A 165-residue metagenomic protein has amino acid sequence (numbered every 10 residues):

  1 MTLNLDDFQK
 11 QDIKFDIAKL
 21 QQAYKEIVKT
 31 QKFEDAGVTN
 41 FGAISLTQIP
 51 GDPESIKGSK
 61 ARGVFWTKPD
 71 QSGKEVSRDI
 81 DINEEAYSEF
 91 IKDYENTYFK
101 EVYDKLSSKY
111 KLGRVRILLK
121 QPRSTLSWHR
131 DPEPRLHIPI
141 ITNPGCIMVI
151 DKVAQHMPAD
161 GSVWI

Functional and structural regions predicted by a protein language model:
M1-V102: Non-heme Fe(II)/2-oxoglutarate
G37, R114-I117, H137, M148-V149: A structural signal for short, well-ordered beta-strand segments and their strand-loop junctions that often border
E101-P122: A short glycine-rich, His/Asp/Glu-containing loop-to-beta-strand
L119, R130-C146: Short, conserved beta-strand element in jelly-roll/cupin
Q121-R123, D160-G161: Tight coil/turn sites that cap or link beta-strands
P139-D160: A short beta-strand-loop-beta hairpin characteristic of the jelly-roll/cupin
V163-I165: Contiguous ligand/interfacial binding patches
